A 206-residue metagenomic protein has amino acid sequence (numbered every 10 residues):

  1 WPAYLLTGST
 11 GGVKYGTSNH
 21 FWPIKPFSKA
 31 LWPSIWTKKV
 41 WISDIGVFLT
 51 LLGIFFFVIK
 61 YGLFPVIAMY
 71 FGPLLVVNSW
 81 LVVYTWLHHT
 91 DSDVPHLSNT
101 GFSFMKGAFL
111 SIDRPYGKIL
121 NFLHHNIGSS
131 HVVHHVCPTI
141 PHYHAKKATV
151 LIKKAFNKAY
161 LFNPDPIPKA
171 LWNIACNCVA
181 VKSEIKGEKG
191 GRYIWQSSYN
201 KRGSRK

Functional and structural regions predicted by a protein language model:
W1-A3, L110-N126, P168-A175: Alpha-helical membrane-targeting segments
W1-G72, H142-K206: Non-catalytic, topology-defining segments of multipass membrane proteins
A3-V13, Y70-T100, M105-A108: Transmembrane alpha-helical segments that form the membrane-embedded catalytic/substrate-channel core of multi-pass
S18-S43, T85-L123, H131: Multipass alpha-helical transmembrane domains of eukaryotic endomembrane proteins
G53, F57-K60, L75, S79-V83 (+4 more regions): Alpha-helix capping/termination and helix-coil
I54-V58, F102-A108, S130-T139: Alpha-helical membrane-embedding segments and immediately adjacent membrane-interface amphipathic helices
F122-A155: C-terminal, well-structured subdomains that either form a transmembrane helix-short loop-helix hairpin in multi-pass
